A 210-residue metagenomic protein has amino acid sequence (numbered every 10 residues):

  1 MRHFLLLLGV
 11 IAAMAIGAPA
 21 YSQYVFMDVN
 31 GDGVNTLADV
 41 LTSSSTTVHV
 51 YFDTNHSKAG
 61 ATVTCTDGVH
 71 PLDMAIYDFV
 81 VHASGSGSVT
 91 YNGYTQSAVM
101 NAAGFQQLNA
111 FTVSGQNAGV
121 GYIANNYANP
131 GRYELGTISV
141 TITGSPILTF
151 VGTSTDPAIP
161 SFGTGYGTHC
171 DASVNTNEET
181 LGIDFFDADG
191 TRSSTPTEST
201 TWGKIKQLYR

Functional and structural regions predicted by a protein language model:
M1-L5, R210: Positively charged n-region of N-terminal signal peptides that target proteins for export
L7-A15: Bacterial N-terminal signal peptides
P19-S43, I183-D187, T191-R210: Boundary/junction segments of secreted and surface-exposed precursor proteins
Y24, M74-D78, I147: Exposed beta-strand and adjacent loop surfaces of beta-rich binding modules that mediate intermolecular recognition
V34-G104, N129: Low-complexity, serine/threonine/proline/glycine-rich extracellular segments that form mucin-like
Y77-F79, G136-I138, I205: Buried hydrophobic-core signal for structured, non-transmembrane domains
M100-V151: Structured beta-strand segments within beta-sheet-rich domains
L148-I183: Short, surface-exposed beta-strand/loop patches at domain edges that form aromatic-rich interfacial subsites
